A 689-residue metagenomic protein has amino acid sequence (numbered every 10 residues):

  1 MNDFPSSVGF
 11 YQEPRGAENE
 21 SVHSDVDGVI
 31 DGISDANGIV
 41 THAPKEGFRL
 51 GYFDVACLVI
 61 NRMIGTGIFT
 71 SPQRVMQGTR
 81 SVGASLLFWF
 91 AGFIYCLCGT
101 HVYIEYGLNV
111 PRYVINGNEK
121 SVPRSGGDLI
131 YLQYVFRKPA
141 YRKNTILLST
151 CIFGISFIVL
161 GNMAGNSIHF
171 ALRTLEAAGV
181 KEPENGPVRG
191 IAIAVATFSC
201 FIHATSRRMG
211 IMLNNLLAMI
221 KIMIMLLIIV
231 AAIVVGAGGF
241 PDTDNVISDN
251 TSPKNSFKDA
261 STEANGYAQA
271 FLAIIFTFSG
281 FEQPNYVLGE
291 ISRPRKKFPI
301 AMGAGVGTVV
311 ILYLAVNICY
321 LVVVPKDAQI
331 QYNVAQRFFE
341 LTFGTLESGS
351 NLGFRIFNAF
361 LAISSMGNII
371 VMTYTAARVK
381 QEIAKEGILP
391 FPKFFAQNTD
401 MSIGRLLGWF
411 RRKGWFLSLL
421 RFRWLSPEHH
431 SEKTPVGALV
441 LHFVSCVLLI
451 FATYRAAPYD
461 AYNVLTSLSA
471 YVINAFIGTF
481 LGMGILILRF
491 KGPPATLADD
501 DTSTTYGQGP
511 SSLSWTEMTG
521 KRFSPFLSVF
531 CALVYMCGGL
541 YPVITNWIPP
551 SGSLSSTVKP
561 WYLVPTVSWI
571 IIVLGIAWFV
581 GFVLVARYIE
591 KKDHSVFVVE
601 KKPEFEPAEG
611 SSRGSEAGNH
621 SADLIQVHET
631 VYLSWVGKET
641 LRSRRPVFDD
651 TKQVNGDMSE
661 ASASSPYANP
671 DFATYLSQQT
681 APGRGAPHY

Functional and structural regions predicted by a protein language model:
M1-T79, C96-H101, S125, E590-Y689: Membrane-interface "cap" regions at the ends of multi-pass membrane proteins
D3-S24, T41-G47, P183-P187, N215 (+1 more regions): Helix-loop-helix junctions that connect adjacent transmembrane segments in multi-pass membrane transporters
E46-G47, T66-E182: Extracellular loop-to-transmembrane helix junctions
M76-R80, G179-G186, M209-L217, S365 (+4 more regions): Transmembrane helix-loop boundary segments of multi-pass membrane transporters
G126-P139, G307-I370, L389-V464: TM-loop-TM module centered on a large, flexible mid-protein loop between adjacent transmembrane helices in multi-pass
G154-I168, Q283-L288, F354-F394, D400-S402 (+2 more regions): Membrane-helix boundary/coupling elements in multi-pass transport proteins
I168-A171, A177-R207, I222-I229, L439-L448 (+1 more regions): Transmembrane alpha-helical segments of multi-pass small-molecule transport proteins
A396, G408-W415, W424-V436, S467 (+1 more regions): C-terminal membrane-solvent junction of multi-pass transporters and transport-like membrane proteins
